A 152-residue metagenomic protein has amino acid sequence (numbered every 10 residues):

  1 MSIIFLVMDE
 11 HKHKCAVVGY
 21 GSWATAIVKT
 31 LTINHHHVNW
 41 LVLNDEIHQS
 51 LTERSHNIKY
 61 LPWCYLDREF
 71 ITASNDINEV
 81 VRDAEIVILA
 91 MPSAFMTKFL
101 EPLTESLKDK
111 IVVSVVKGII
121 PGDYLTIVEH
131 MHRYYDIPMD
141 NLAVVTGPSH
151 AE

Functional and structural regions predicted by a protein language model:
I3-I4: Short, positively charged and aromatic/hydrophobic N-terminal segments
M8-C64, F70-N75, V81: NAD(P)+-binding Rossmann beta1-loop-alpha1 motif at the extreme N-terminus of oxidoreductases
G19, R68-E69, M91, I119: Residues that cap or flank secondary-structure elements
C64-Y65, F70, D123, S149: Solvent-exposed, flexible loop/coil residues
I77, R82, I86-L89, S93-E152: Rossmann-like NAD(P)(H) cofactor-binding subdomain of soluble oxidoreductases
